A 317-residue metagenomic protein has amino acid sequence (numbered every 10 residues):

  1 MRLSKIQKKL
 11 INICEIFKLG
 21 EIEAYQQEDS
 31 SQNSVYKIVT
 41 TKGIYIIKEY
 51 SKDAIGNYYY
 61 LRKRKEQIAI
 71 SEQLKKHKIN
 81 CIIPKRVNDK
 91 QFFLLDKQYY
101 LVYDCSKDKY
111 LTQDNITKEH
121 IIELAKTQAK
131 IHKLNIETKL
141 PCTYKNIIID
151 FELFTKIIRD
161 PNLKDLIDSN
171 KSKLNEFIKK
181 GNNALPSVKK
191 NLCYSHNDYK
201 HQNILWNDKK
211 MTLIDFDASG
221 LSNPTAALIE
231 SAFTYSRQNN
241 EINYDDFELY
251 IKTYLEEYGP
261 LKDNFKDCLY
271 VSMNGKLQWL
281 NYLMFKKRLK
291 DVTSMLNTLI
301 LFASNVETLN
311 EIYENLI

Functional and structural regions predicted by a protein language model:
M1-A24: Juxta-kinase regulatory segment immediately upstream of eukaryotic protein kinase catalytic domains
S31-V39, I46-I47, K179-A226: Active-site acidic catalytic loop and adjacent metal/ATP-binding pocket of ATP-dependent phosphoryl transfer enzymes
Y50-L94, E119-I122: A conserved alpha-helical element in kinase catalytic cores
N88-H120: Conserved structural core of kinase catalytic domains
K109-C142: Conserved kinase catalytic-core helix
Y144-L185, L299: Active-site catalytic-loop/activation-segment of kinase and kinase-like phosphoryl-transfer enzymes
T225-G259, M273-D291: Active-site activation/catalytic loop segments of kinase-like enzymes and analogous catalytic loops in related
W279-I317: ATP/Mg2+ or Mg2+-diphosphate-binding catalytic cores that bind nucleotide phosphates or diphosphates via glycine-rich
